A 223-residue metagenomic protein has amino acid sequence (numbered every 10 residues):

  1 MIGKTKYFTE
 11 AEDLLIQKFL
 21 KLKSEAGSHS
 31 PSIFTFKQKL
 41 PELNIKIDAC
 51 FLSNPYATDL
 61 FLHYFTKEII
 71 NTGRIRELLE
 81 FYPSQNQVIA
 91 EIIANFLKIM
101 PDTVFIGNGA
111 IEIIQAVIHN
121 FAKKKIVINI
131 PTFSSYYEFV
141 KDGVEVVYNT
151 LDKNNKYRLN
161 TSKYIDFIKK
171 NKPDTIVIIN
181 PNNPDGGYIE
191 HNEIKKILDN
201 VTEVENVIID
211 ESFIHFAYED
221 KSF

Functional and structural regions predicted by a protein language model:
M1-F81, N95, N171-K172: N-terminal "arm"/small-domain region of PLP-dependent enzymes with the aminotransferase-like
A49, V207-I208: Residue-level marker for buried hydrophobic side chains located in beta-strands that build the well-ordered beta-sheet
R76-T202, I208, F213-F223: Conserved core of the PLP fold type I
